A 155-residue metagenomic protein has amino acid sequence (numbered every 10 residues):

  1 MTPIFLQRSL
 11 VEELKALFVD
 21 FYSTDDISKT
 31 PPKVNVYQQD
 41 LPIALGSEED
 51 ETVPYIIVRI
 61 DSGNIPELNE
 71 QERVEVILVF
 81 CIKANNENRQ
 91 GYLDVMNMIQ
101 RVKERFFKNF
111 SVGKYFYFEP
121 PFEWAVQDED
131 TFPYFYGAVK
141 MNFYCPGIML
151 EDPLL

Functional and structural regions predicted by a protein language model:
M1-A16, D61-Q71, V112-L155: Short, charged interaction patches at domain edges and termini
M1-L68, L154-L155: Small/polar-rich, solvent-exposed N-terminal microdomains that initiate assembly or binding
P54-I56, V76, G137-F143: A short hydrophobic beta-strand element
V58-N85: Active-site-adjacent structural patch at catalytic or cofactor/ligand-binding sites
R73-E75, L93-N97, P153-L155: Short intrinsically disordered coil segments
F80-N85, R101-F106, C145: Glycine-rich loops and low-complexity Gly/Arg-rich segments that provide flexible linkers or classic glycine-based
C81-V95: Short histidine-centered catalytic/ligand-binding loop motif
Y92-G113: Short, hydrophobic/π-rich interface segment
